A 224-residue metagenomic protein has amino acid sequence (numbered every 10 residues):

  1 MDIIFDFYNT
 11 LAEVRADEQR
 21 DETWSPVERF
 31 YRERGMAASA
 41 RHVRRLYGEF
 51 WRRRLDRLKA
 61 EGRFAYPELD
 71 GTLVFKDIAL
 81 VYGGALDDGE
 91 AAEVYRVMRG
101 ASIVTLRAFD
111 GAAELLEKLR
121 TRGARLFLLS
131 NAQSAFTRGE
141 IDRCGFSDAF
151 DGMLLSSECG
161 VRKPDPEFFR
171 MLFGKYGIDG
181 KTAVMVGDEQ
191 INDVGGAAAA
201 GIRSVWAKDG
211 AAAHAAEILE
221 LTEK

Functional and structural regions predicted by a protein language model:
M1-D110: N-terminal helical cap/lid subdomain that shapes the substrate entry/recognition surface in HAD-like hydrolases
M1-F5, E13-D17, R32-R41, G89-A91 (+5 more regions): Asp-based, Mg2+/Mn2+-dependent phosphohydrolase catalytic module
